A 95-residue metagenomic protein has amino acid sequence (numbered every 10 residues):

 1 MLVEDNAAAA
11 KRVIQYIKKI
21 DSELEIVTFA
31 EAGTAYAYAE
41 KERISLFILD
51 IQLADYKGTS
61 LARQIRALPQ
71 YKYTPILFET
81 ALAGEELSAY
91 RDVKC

Functional and structural regions predicted by a protein language model:
N6-F29: Two-component/phosphorelay signaling modules centered on CheY-like receiver
I14, T28-L46: Acidic, metal-coordinating helix/loop segments flanking the phosphotransfer/catalytic sites of two-component signaling
E31, K57-S60: Acidic catalytic/metal-coordinating carboxylates
A37, T59-K72: Short amphipathic alpha-helix used as the core "switch/output" element in two-component signaling
D50-I51: Active-site residues of response regulator receiver
A54: The feature encodes the CheY-like receiver
S60, K72, A81-C95: Alpha4 helix (beta4-alpha4-beta5 surface) of REC/receiver domains from two-component response regulators
L77-E79: Hydrophobic/aromatic residues positioned on beta-strands within the core alpha/beta folds
